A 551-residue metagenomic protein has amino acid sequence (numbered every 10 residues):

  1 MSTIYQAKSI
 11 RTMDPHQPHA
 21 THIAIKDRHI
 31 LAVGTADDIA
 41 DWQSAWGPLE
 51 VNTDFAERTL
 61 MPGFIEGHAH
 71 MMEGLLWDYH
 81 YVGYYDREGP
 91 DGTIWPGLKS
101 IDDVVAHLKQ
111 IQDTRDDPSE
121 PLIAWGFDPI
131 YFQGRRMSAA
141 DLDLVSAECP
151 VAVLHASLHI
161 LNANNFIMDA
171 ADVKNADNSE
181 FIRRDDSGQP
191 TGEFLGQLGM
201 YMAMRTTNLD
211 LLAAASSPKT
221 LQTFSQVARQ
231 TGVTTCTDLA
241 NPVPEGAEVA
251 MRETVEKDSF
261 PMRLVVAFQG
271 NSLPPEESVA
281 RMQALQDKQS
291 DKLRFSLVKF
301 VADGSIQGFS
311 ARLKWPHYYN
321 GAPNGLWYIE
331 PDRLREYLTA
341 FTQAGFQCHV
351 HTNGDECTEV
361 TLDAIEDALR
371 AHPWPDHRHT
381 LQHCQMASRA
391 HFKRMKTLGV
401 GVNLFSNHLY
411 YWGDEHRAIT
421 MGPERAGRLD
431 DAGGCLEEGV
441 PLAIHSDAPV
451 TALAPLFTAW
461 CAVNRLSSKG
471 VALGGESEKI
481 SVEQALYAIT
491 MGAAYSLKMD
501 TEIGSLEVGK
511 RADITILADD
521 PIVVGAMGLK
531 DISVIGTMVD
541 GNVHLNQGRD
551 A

Functional and structural regions predicted by a protein language model:
S2-A7, R11, P15-V279, F300 (+8 more regions): Divalent metal-binding segments
P18, G74-W77, S259, F295 (+5 more regions): Short, solvent-exposed loop/turn segments at the edges of secondary structure
H68, G399, D513: Active-site-proximal glycine-rich helix-loop-beta segment
T254-D258, Q283-S290, H372-W374, M395-G399: Acidic (Asp/Glu)-rich catalytic clusters
K292-S310, V400-Y410: Non-cysteine beta-strand/loop elements that form the S-adenosyl-L-methionine
T339-H349, E356-H379, H383-C384, R389-K393 (+2 more regions): His/Asp/Glu-enriched, well-ordered alpha-helical/loop segment that forms or immediately abuts the divalent-metal
N546-A551: Glycine- and charge-enriched low-complexity intrinsically disordered segments
